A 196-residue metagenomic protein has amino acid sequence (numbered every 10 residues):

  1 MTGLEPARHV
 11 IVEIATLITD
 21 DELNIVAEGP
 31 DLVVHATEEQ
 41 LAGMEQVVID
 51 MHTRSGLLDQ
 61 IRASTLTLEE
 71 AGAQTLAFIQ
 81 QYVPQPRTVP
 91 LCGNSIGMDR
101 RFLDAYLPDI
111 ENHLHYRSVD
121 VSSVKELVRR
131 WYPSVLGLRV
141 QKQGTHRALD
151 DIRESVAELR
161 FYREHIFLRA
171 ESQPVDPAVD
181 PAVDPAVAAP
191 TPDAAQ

Functional and structural regions predicted by a protein language model:
M1, Q46-V47, F78, Y106 (+3 more regions): Tryptophan-centric aromatic hotspots in well-structured domains and transmembrane helices
M1-L91, V140, V179, V183 (+2 more regions): Conserved non-catalytic scaffold segment of RNase H-like nuclease domains
E13, D20, D99, D120 (+1 more regions): Acidic active-site catalytic centers that drive phospho-/nucleotidyl reactions and related ester hydrolyses
D21, Q74-A77, Q81, R101 (+4 more regions): Residue-level signal for well-ordered alpha-helical scaffold segments within enzymatic catalytic domains
A36-L41, Q46-I49, V121-V156: Active-site-proximal helix-loop-helix substrate-binding element of RNase H-like nuclease domains
Y82-V83, M98-R117: Substrate-recognition/cap helix-loop segment adjacent to the acidic, metal-dependent catalytic center of Asp-based
R87-L91, I96, R101-F102, Y106 (+3 more regions): Acidic, Mg2+-coordinating catalytic module of metal-dependent nucleases/exonucleases that use a two-metal-ion mechanism
L91, S118-V121: Conserved beta-strand scaffold positions in the cores of enzyme catalytic domains, especially in NTP/NDP-utilizing
